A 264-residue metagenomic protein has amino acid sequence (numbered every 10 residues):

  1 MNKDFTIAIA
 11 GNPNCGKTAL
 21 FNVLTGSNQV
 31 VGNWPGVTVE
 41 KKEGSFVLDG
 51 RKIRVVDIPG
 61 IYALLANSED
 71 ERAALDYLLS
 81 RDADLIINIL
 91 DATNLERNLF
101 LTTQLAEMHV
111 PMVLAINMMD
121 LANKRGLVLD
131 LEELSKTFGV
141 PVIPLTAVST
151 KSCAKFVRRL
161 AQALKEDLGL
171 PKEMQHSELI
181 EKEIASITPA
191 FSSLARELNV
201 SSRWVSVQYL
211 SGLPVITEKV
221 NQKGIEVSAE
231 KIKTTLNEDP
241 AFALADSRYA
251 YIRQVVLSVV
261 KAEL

Functional and structural regions predicted by a protein language model:
M1-A66: Conserved G1/Walker A P-loop phosphate-binding module
L20-F21, V39, D57, A74 (+4 more regions): Residue-level signature of catalytic and energy-coupling elements of molecular machines, predominantly ATP/GTP-dependent
P35-V39, R54, A66, D70-A73 (+9 more regions): Helical mechanochemical/support elements of P-loop NTPase systems and associated helical scaffolds
G36, G60-I61, A92-E96, M118-N123 (+1 more regions): Conserved nucleotide-binding/hydrolysis micro-motifs of P-loop NTPases
F46-G50, A73-P141: Conserved C-terminal guanine-recognition region of P-loop GTPase G domains, centered on the G4
I53-P59, D82-A83, L114, I232-T234: Gly-rich Lys/Arg/Thr-decorated short loops/hinges at beta-loop-alpha junctions or inter-strand turns that position
A122-Q175: Canonical P-loop GTPase G-domain recognition
G139, E166-L264: Extended helical scaffolds that flank P-loop GTPase cores
